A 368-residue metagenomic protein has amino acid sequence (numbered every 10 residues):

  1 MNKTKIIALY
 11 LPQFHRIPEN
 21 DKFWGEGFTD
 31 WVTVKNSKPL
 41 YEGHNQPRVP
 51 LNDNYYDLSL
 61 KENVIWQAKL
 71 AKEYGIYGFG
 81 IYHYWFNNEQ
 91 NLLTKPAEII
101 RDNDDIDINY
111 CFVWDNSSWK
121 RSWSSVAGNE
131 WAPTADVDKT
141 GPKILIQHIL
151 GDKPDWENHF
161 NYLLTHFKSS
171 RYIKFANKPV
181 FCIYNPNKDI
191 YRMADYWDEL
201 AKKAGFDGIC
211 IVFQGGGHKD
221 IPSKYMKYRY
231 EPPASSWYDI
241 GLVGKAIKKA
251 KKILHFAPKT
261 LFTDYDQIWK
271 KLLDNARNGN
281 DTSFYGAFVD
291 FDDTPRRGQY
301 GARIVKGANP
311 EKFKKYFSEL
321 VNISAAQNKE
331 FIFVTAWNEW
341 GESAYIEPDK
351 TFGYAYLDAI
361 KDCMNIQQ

Functional and structural regions predicted by a protein language model:
M1-Q368: Glycan-processing catalytic domains of CAZymes
